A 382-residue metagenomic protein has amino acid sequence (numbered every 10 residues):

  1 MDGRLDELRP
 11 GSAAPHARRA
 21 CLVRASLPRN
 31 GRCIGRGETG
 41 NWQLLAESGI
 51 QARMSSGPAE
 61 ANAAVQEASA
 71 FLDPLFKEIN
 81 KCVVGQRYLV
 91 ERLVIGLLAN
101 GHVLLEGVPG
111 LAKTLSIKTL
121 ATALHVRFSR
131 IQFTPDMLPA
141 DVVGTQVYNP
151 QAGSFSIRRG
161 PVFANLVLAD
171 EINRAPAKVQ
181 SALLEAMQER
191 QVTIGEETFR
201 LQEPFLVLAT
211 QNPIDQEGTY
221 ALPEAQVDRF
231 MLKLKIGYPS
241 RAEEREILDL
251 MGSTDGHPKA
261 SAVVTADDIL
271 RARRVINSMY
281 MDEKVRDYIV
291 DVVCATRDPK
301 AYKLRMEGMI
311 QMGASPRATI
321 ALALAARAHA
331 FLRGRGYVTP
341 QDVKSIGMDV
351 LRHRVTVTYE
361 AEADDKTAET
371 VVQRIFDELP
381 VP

Functional and structural regions predicted by a protein language model:
L45, M54-G57, K300-P382: C-terminal engagement/docking regions of AAA+ P-loop ATPases
V65, S69, C82, T219 (+5 more regions): Conserved C-terminal "switch" segment of AAA+ ATPases
E67-H102, V108: Pre-Walker A (pre-P-loop) alpha-helix and adjacent loop at the N terminus of AAA/AAA+ ATPase modules, a conserved
L97-T134: Walker A/P-loop
A140-N165: Short glycine-rich substrate-engagement loop in P-loop NTPases that contacts/grips substrate
S156-N165, I194-Q211, L222-M231: AAA+/SF3 P-loop NTPase mechanochemical coupling elements
A164-Q188, E217-Q226, Y238-E246: Conserved AAA+/SF3 P-loop NTPase catalytic/coupling segment centered on the Walker-B
